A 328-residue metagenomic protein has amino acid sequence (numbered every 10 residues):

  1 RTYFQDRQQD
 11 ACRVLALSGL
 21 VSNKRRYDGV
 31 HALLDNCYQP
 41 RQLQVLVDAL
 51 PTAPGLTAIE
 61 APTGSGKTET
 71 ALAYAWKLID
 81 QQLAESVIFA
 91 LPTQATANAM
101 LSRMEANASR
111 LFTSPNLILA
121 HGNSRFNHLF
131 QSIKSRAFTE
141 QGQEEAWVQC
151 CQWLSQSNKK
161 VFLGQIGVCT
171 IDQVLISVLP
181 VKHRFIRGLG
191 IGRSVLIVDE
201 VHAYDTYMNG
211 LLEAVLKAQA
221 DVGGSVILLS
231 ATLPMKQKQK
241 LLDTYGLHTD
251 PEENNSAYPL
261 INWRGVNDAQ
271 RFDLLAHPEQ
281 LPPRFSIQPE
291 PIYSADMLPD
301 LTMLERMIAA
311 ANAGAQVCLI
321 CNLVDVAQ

Functional and structural regions predicted by a protein language model:
R1-L33: N-terminal accessory nucleic-acid engagement/regulatory domains that precede and modulate ATP-driven motor cores
R26-E60: Conserved pre-motif I regulatory segment
A53-A75, Y204, S230: Walker A/P-loop
T68-L83, R103, V215-A218: Walker A/P-loop NTP-binding motif
S86-N107, L117-H128, L233-Q237, V324-D325: Conserved Walker A/P-loop ATP-binding site and its immediately adjacent core in helicase/helicase-like ATPase domains
M104-Q165, I171-L175: A substrate-engagement module of RecA-like helicase motors
I186-V195, H202-D273: Post-DEXD/H (motif II) to motif III coupling segment of the RecA-like Helicase ATP-binding lobe
H248-A327: Conserved interdomain linker/interface between the two RecA-like ATPase lobes of SF2 helicase motors
